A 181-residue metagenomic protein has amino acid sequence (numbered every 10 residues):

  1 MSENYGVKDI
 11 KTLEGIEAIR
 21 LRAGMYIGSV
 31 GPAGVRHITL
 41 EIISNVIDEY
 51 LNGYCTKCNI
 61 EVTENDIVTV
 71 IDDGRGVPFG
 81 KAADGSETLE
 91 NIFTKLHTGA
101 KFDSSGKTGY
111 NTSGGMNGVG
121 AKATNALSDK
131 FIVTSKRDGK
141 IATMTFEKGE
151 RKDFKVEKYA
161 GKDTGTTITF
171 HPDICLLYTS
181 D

Functional and structural regions predicted by a protein language model:
S2-D9, D66-T88, A100-S180: GHKL-type ATPase core
G15-I16: Alpha-helix capping/hinge segments and adjacent helical runs
I19, N45, I92, T124 (+1 more regions): Conserved RecA-like P-loop NTPase ATPase core
L21-L40, N111: Conserved short strand/loop->alpha-helix "switch" segment adjacent to the catalytic nucleotide/phosphoryl-transfer site
P32-V35, K57, E61-T63, T88 (+1 more regions): Conserved P-loop NTPase motor core
A33-C55, G120-N125: Conserved ATP-binding N-box helix of the HATPase_c
S44-D73, P78-A82: ATP-lid-like helix-loop hinge signature
N91-G99: Conserved activation segment of eukaryotic-like protein kinases, specifically the C-terminal portion of the activation
